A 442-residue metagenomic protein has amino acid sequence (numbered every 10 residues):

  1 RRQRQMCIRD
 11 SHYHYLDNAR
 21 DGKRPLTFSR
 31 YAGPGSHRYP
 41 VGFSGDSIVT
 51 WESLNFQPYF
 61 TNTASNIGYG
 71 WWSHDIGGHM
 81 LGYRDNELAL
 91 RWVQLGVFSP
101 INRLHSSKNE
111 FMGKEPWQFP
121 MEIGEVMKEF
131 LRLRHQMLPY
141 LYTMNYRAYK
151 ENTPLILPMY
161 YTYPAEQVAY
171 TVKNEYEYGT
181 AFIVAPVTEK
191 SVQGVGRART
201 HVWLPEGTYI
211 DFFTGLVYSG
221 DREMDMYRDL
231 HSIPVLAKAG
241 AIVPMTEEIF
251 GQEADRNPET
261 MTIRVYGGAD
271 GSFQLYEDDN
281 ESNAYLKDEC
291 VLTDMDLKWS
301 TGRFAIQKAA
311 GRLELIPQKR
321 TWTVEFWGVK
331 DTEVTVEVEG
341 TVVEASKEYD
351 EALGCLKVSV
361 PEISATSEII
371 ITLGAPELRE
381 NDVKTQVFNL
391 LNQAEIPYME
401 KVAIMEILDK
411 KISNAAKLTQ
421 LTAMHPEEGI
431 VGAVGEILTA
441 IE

Functional and structural regions predicted by a protein language model:
R1-Q5, R9-S232, A237-K238, V434-E442: Catalytic-domain carbohydrate-binding cleft regions of carbohydrate-active enzymes
I210-L230, V334-S359: Solvent-exposed beta-strand/loop surfaces of large extracellular or lumenal domains
A239-T341, D350, V360-E442: Accessory, solvent-exposed terminal regions and/or long lumenal/extracellular loops of proteins
